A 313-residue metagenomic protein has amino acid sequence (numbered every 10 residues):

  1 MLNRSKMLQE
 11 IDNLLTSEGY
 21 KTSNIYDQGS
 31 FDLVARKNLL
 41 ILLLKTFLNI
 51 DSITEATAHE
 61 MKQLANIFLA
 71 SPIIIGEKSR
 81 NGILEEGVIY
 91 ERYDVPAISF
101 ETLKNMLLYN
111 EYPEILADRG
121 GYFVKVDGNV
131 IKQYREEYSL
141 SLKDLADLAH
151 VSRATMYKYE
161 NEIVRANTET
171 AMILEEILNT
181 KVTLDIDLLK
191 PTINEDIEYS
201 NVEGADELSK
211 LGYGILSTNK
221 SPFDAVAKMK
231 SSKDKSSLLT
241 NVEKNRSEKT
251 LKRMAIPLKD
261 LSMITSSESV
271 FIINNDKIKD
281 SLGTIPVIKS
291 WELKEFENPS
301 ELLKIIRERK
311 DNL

Functional and structural regions predicted by a protein language model:
M1-I83, S217, N245-R246: DNA-contacting interfaces and partner/effector-binding or oligomerization modules in DNA-centric proteins
M7, Y20, S30-D32, L39 (+1 more regions): Helix-turn-helix/homeodomain-like alpha-helical modules used for DNA recognition and transcription-factor dimerization
F68-S71, G76-E77, E85-V124, E248-L313: Charged, structured surface patches that assemble and position nucleic-acid processing machinery
I131, L145-A146, M156-Y159: Conserved hydrophobic/aromatic packing and binding residues within compact polymer-binding modules
R135, A146, E175: The alpha-helix within a helix-turn-helix
S139-A154: Short alpha-helical DNA-recognition segment
H150-R165: Recognition helix of helix-turn-helix/homeodomain-like DNA-binding domains that insert into the DNA major groove
N167-L184: DNA major-groove recognition helix of helix-turn-helix/homeodomain DNA-binding modules
